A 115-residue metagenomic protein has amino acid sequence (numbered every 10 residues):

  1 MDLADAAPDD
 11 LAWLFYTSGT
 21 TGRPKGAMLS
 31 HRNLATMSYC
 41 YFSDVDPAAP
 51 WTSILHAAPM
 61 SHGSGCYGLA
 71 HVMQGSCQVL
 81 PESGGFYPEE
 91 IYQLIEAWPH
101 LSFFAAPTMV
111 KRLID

Functional and structural regions predicted by a protein language model:
M1-Y16, R23, P47-S53: Conserved pre-ATP/AMP-binding loop-to-beta segment of ANL
D5, M28, F104: Short aromatic/basic micro-patch
D9, H31-R32, A58, W98: Structural detector for helix-capping/boundary residues
L11, G85, P107-T108: Alpha-helix N-cap/helix-start capping motif
A12-Y39: Conserved AMP-binding A3 loop
L14, A57-A58, P81, A106: Short hydrophobic "strand-cap" motifs at the C-terminus of beta-strands
A35-S53, S61-S102: Conserved AMP-binding/adenylation subdomain of ANL enzymes
S61, A70, P107-D115: Adenylate-forming
